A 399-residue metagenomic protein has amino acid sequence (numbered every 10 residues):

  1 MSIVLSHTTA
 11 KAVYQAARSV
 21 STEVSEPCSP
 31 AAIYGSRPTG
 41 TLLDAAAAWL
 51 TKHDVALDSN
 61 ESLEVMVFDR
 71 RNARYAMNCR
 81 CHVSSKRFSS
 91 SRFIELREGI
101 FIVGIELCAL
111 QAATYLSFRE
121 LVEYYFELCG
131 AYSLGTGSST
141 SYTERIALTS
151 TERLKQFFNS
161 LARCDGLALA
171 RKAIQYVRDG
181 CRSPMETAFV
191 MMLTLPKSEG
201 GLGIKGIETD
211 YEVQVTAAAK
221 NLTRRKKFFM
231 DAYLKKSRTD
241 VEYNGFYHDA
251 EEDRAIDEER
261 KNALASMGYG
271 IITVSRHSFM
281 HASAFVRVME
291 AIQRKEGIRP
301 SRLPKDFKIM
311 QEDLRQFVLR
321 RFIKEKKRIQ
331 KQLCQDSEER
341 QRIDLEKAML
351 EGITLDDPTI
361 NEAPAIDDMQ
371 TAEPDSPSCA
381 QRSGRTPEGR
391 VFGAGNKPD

Functional and structural regions predicted by a protein language model:
M1-Q156, A162-D165, L314-D399: Short gly/ser-rich loop at a beta-strand->alpha-helix junction or flexible surface loop bordering the NTP-binding
E144-D399: Surface segments flanking catalytic/ligand-binding clefts of nucleic-acid enzymes
